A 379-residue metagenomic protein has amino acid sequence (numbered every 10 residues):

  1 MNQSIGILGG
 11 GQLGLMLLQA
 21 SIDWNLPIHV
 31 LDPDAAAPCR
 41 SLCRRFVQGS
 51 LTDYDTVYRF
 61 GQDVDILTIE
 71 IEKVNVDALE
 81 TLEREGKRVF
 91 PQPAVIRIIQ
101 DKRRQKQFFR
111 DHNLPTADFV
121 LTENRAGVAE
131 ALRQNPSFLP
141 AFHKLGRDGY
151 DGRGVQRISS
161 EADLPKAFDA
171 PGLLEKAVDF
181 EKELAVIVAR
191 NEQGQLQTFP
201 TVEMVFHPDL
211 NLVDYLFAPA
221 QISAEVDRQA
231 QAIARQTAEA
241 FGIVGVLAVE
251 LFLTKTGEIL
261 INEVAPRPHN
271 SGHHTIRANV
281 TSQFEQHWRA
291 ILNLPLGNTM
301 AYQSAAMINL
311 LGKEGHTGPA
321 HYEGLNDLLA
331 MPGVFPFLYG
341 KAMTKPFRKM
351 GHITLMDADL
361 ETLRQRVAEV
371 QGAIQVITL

Functional and structural regions predicted by a protein language model:
M1-Q100, R104, A126: ATP-binding N-terminal substructure of ATP-dependent carboxylate-amine bond-forming enzymes
Q3, A117, R153, K182-L184 (+6 more regions): Change "...and in nucleic-acid phosphodiester-cleaving endonucleases..." to "...and in nucleic-acid processing enzymes
L26, R289-L379: Peripheral (often C-terminal) accessory segments that flank ATP-dependent C-N-forming ligase machineries
P91-V155, E161: A conserved helix-loop-beta module that forms one wall/lid of the active-site cleft in ATP-utilizing catalytic domains
G154-V249, L253-T256: Internal nucleotide-binding/catalytic subdomain
L210-A220, E263-I276: Short, flexible active-site loops
R228-V249, K255, A265-T317: Active-site "cap" helix and flanking loop/linker of ATP-utilizing ligase/carboxylase catalytic domains
